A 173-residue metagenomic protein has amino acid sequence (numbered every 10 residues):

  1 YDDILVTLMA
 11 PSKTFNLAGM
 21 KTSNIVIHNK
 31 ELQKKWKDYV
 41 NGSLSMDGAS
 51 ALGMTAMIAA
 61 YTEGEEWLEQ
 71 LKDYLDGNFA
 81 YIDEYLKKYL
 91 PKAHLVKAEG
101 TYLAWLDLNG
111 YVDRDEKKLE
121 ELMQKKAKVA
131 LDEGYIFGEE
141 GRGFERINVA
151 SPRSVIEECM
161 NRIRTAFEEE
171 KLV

Functional and structural regions predicted by a protein language model:
I4-K88, H94-A98: PLP-dependent aminotransferase class I/II
A10, D107, L131-G134: Thr-Gly-centered strand-to-loop micro-motif
V26, W105-D107, N148-A150: Short hydrophobic/aromatic beta-strand micro-patches that form the beta-sheet surface supporting nucleotide- or nucleic
K30, I136-F137: Flexible glycine-rich beta->alpha loop in the catalytic core of nucleotide-sugar glycosyltransferases
L75-D76, Y89-K126, E145: Conserved PLP-binding catalytic core of the aspartate aminotransferase-like
R114, L122-L131, F137-V173: PLP-dependent enzyme catalytic core of the Aspartate aminotransferase-like
